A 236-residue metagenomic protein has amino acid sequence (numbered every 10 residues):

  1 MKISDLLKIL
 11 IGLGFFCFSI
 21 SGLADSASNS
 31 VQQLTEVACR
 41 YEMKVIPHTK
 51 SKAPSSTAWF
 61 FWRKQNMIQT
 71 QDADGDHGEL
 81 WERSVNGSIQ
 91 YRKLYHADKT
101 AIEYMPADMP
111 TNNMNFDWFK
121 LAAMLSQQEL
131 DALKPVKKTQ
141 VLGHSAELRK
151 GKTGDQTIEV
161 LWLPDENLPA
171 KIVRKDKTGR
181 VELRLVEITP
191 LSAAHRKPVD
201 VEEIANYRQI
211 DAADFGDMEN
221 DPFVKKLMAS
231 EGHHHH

Functional and structural regions predicted by a protein language model:
K2-L6, L10, G14-S56, W62-N66 (+1 more regions): N-terminal leader/targeting segments and the immediate start of mature chains
D25-V31, W118-A122, P135-K138, K171-K175 (+1 more regions): Intrinsically disordered, low-complexity boundary segments flanking structured domains
Q33-E42, K64-T70, L142-K150, N167-I172: Short, hydrophobic/aromatic-rich segments at coil-to-beta transitions
E42-K50, D72-D76, V85-N86, L94-K99 (+3 more regions): Short, flexible beta-strand-to-coil junctions
S56-F61, E79-R83, T157-W162, L185-T189: Hydrophobic/aromatic beta-strand elements that line small-molecule binding cavities or substrate pockets in beta-rich
W59-A123, E182: An acidic-aromatic
D98-E159: Surface-exposed, polar helix/loop patches in the mature regions of secreted/periplasmic/lumenal proteins that form
L142-A146, T153-I158, D165-H236: Non-transmembrane domains of secretory- and envelope-associated proteins
